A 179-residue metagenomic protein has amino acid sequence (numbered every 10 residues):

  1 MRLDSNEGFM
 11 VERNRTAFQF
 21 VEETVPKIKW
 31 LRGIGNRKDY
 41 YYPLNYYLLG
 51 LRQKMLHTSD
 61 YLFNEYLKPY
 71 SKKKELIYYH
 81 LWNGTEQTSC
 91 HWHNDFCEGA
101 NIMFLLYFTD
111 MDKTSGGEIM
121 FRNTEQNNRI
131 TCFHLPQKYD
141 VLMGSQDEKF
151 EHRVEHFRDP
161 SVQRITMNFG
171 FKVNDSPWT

Functional and structural regions predicted by a protein language model:
M1-Y70: Non-heme Fe(II)/2-oxoglutarate
N64, K68-T179: Catalytic core of non-heme Fe(II) oxygenases with the double-stranded beta-helix
